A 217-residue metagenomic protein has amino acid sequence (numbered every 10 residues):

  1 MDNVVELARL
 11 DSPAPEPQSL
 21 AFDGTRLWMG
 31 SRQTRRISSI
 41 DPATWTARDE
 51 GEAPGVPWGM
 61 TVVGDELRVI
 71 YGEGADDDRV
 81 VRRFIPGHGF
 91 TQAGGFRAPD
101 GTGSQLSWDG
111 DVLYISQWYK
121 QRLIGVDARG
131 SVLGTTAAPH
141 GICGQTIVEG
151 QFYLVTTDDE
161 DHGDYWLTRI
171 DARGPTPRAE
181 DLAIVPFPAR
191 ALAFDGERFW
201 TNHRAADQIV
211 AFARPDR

Functional and structural regions predicted by a protein language model:
R9-P13, E50-P54, G95-D100, T135-H140 (+1 more regions): Surface loop/turn motifs at the tips and blade-to-blade linkers of beta-strand repeat domains
R9-R35: Beta-strand-rich domains and repeat architectures in extracellular enzymes and scaffolds, especially beta-propellers
P15-A21, G55-V63, D100-D109, A138-V148 (+1 more regions): Repeated scaffold domains used in trafficking and secretory/extracellular systems, primarily beta-propellers
M29-T34, V69-D78, L113-K120, L154-H162 (+1 more regions): Conserved beta-strand positions in repeat-built beta-propeller and related beta-rich domains
R36-S38, D76-R82, R122-I124, H162-T168 (+1 more regions): Structural motif
D41-W45, I85-G89, D127-S131, D171-P175 (+1 more regions): Short loop/turn segments that connect beta-strands within beta-propeller blades
H140-R169: Loop/turn-rich, solvent-exposed surfaces of beta-rich toroidal or solenoidal domains
A189-R217: Blade-level signature of beta-propeller repeat domains, shared across WD40, Kelch, NHL, RCC1 and BNR/Asp-box propellers
